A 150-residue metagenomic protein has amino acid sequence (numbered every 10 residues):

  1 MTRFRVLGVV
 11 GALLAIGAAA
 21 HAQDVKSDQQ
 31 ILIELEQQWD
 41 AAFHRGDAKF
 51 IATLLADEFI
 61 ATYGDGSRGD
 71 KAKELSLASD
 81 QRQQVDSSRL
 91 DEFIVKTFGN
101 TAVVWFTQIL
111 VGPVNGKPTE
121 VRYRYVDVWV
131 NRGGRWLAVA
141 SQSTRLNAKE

Functional and structural regions predicted by a protein language model:
M1-V9: Bacterial N-terminal signal peptides that target proteins for export
A18-A22: Sec/Tat signal peptide C-region and signal peptidase I cleavage site
Q23-E150: A beta-strand edge to alpha-helix "cap/lid" segment located at domain peripheries
